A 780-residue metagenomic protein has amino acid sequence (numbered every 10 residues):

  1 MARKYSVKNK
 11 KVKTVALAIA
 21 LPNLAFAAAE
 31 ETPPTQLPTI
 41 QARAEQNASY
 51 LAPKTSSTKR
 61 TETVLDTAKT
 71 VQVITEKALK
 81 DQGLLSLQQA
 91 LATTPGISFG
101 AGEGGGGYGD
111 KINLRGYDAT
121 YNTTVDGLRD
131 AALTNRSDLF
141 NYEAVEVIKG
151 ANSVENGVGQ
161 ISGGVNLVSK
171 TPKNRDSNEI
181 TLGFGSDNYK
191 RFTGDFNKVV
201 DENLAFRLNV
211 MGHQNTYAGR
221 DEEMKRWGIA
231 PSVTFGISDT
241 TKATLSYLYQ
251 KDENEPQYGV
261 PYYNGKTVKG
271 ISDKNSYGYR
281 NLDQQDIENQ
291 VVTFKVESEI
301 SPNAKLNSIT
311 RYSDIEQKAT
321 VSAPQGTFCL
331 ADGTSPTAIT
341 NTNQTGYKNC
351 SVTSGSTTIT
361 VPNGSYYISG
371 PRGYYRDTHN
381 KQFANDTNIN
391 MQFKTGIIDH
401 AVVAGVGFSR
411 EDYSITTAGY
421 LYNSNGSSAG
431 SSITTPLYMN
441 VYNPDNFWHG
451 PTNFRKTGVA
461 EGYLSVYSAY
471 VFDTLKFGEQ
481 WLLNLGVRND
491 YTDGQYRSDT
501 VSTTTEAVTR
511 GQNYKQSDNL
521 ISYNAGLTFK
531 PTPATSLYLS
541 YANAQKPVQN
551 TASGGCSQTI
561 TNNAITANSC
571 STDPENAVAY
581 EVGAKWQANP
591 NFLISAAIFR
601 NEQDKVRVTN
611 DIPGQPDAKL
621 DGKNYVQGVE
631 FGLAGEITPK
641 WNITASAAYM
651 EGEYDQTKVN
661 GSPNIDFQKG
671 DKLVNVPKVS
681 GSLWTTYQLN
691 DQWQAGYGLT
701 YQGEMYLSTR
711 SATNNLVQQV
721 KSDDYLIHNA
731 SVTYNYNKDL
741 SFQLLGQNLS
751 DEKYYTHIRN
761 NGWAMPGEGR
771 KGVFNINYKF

Functional and structural regions predicted by a protein language model:
L17, T378, N390, A401-V402 (+3 more regions): Conserved C-terminal beta-signal and adjacent last beta-strands/turns of outer-membrane beta-barrel proteins
L37-R175, V582: Acidic, small-polar-rich N-terminal luminal/periplasmic segments of exported/outer-membrane proteins
F140-E143, V154-P231, I237-T241, Q290 (+1 more regions): Outer-membrane beta-barrel translocator/receptor signature
H213, Y217, W227-E299, K305 (+4 more regions): Acidic/polar loop-and-plug regions of large Gram-negative outer-membrane beta-barrel proteins
G236-S238, N380, D399-E411, A460-Q603 (+3 more regions): Structural signature of Gram-negative outer-membrane beta-barrels, strongest in the C-terminal barrel of TonB-dependent
E297-E299, K305-R311, I315-A323, Y538 (+2 more regions): Membrane-embedded beta-barrel scaffold of Gram-negative outer-membrane proteins
E297-S313, S369-D499, K530: Face-selective signature of the C-terminal outer-membrane beta-barrel domain
L593, R600-E602, L620-T713, S750 (+1 more regions): Gram-negative outer-membrane beta-barrel transporters
